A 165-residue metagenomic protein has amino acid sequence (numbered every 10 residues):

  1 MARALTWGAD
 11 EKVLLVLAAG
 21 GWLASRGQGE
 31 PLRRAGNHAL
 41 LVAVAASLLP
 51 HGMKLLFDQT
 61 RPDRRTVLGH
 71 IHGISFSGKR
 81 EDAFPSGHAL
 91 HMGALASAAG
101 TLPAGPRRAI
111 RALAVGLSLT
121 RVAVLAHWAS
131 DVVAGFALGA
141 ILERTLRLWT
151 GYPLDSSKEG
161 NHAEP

Functional and structural regions predicted by a protein language model:
M1-A18, P50-E81: N-terminal transmembrane-helix/juxtamembrane module of multi-pass inner/ER membrane proteins
R3-W7, A43, L55, F136 (+1 more regions): Charged, low-complexity N-terminal segments of organelle-associated membrane proteins
G8, K12-V13, A35, A39 (+2 more regions): Alpha-helical transmembrane segments
G20-R26, H51, L55, T101 (+1 more regions): Short hydrophobic alpha-helical membrane-anchoring segments
L23-L49: Interfacial segments of alpha-helical transmembrane regions
E30-R34, D63, P103-A109: Membrane-helix interface segments
L40-K54, R108-R121: Small-polar-interrupted transmembrane alpha-helices in polytopic inner-membrane proteins
V67-P165: Membrane-embedded catalytic cores of phosphoryl/pyrophosphoryl-handling enzymes
